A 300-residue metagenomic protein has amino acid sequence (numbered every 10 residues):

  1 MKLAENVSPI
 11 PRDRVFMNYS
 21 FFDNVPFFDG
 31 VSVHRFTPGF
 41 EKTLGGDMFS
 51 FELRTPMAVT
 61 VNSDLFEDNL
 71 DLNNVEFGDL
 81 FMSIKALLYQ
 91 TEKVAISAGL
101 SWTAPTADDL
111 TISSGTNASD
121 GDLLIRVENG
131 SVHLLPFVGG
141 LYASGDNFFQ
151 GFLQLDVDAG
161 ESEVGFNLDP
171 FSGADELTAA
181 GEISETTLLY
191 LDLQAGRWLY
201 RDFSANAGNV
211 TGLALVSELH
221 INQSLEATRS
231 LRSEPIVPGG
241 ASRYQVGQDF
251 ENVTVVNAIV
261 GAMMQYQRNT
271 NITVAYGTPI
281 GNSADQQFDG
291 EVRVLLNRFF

Functional and structural regions predicted by a protein language model:
M1, D13-V15, H34-P38, G78-M82 (+6 more regions): Hydrophobic, lipid-facing positions within transmembrane beta-strands of outer-membrane proteins
M1-F36, A118-D120: Short glycine/proline- and aromatic-enriched beta-strand/turn motifs that initiate or cap beta-hairpins
L3, N62, A174-F300: Outer membrane beta-barrel transmembrane domains
L3-R12, P26-D29, T43-S50, Y89-I96 (+3 more regions): Short loop/turn motifs that connect adjacent beta-strands in outer-membrane beta-barrel proteins
N6, N18, E41-T43, K85-L87 (+4 more regions): Transmembrane beta-barrel domains of outer membrane proteins
R14-N18, S50-E52, S83, A95-G99 (+5 more regions): Residue-level detector of the transmembrane beta-barrel scaffold of outer-membrane proteins
Y19-V25, L44-M48, T55-V61, L88 (+7 more regions): Transmembrane beta-strands of outer-membrane beta-barrel pores
G45, P56-L188, S230, G240-V253: Outer-membrane pore/translocation modules
